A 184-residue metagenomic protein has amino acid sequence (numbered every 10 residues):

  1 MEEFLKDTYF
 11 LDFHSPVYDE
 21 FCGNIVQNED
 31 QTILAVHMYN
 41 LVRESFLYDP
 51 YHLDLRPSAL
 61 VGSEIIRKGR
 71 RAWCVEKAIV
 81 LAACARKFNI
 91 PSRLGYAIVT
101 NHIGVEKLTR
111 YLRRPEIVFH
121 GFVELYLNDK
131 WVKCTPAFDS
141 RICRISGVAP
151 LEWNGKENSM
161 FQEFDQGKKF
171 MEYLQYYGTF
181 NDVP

Functional and structural regions predicted by a protein language model:
M1, L5-F10, V99-P184: His-Asp-centered catalytic microenvironments across diverse enzyme cores, prominently the transglutaminase-like
M1-G69: Secondary-structure boundary elements
S15, S45, S58, S63 (+4 more regions): Generic serine detector
N40-E44, A83, K87, G121 (+1 more regions): Residue-level signal for well-ordered alpha-helical scaffold segments within enzymatic catalytic domains
P50-F119: Active-site neighborhood of thiol-dependent amide/isopeptide-bond enzymes
